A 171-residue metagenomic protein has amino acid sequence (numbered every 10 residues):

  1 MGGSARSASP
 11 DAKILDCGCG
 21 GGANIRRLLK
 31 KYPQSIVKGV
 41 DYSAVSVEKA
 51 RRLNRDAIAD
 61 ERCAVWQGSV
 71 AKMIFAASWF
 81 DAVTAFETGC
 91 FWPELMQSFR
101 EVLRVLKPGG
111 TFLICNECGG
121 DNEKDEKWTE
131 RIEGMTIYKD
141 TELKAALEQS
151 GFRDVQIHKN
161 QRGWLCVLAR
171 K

Functional and structural regions predicted by a protein language model:
M1-D11, R27: Conserved alpha-helix/loop element of class I SAM-dependent methyltransferases that forms part of the SAM/SAH-binding
K13, G110-T111: Short glycine-centered segments of the SAM/dcSAM-binding site in methyltransferase folds
K13-K72: Class I SAM-dependent methyltransferase SAM/SAH-binding core
A71-V83: A short acidic, Gly/Pro-enriched loop at the edge of an enzyme's catalytic core that lines a small-molecule cofactor
D81-L95: A short SAM/SAH-binding and catalytic strip from SAM-dependent methyltransferases
M96-P108: A short glycine-rich, Lys/Arg-flanked "PGG" loop and its adjoining helix->strand segment in the class I
T111-L168: C-terminal alpha-helical "lid/dimerization" subdomain adjacent to the S-adenosyl-L-methionine
